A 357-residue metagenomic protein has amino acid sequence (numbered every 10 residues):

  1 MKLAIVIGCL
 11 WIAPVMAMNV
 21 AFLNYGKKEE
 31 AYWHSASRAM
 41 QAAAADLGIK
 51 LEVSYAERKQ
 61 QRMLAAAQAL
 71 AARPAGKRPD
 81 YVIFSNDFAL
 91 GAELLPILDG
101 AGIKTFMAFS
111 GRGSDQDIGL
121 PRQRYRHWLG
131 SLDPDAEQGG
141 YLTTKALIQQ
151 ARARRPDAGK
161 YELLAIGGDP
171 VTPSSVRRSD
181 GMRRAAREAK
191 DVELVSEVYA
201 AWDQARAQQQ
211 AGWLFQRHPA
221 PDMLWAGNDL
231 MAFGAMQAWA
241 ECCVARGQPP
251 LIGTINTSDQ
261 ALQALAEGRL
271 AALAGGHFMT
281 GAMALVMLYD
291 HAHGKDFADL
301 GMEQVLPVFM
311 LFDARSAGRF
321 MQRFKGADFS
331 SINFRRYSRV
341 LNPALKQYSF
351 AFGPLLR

Functional and structural regions predicted by a protein language model:
N19-A39, A43-A44, L51-A66, F84-A89 (+1 more regions): Extracytoplasmic "Venus flytrap"
F22-N24, A75-N86, K104-F109, L164-A165 (+4 more regions): Periplasmic-binding protein-like
A31-L47, G139-A146, P173-V192, G234-A238: Short, solvent-exposed amphipathic alpha-helices that sit in or adjacent to ligand/effector-binding or catalytic
E52-P79, S196-R217: Structural motif
M63, G130-K160, A207, T257 (+2 more regions): Hydrophobic alpha-helical segments within soluble ligand-binding/sensing domains
I97-Q138, A261-L262: Flexible loop/hinge segments that line or gate small-molecule binding clefts
K104-D117, W225-L270, M279: Venus flytrap/periplasmic-binding-protein-like
I166-G167, M283-R357: Hinge/cleft segment of the Venus flytrap/periplasmic-binding protein
